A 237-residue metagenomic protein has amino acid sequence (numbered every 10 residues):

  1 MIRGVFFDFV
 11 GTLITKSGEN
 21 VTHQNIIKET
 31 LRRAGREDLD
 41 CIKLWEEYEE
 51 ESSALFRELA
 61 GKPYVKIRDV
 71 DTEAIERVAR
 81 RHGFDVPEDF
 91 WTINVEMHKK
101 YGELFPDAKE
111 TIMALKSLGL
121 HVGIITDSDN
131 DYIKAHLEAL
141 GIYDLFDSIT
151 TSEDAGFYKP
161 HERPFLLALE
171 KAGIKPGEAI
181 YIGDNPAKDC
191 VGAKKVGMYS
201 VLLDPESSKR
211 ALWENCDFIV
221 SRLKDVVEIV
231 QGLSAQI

Functional and structural regions predicted by a protein language model:
M1-V5, T15-S17, R32, L39 (+4 more regions): Asp-based, Mg2+/Mn2+-dependent phosphohydrolase catalytic module
I2-P106: N-terminal helical cap/lid subdomain that shapes the substrate entry/recognition surface in HAD-like hydrolases
